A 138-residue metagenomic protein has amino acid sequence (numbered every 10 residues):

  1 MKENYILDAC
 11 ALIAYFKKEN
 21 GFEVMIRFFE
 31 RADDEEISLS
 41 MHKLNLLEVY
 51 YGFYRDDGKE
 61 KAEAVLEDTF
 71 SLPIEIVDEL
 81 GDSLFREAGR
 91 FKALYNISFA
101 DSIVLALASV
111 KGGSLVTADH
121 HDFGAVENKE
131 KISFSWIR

Functional and structural regions predicted by a protein language model:
M1-M41, Y54-E67: Short, well-structured N-terminal submotif of metal-dependent ribonuclease cores
M1-N4, I76, L105, S109-R138: Acidic, PIN/NYN-like endoribonuclease modules and their adjacent C-terminal/linker elements
A11-L12, N45-L46, S83-L84, I103-V104 (+1 more regions): Alpha-helix capping/helix-boundary segments
V24, E48-V49, E87, A125: Phosphate- and divalent-cation-binding pockets in alpha/beta enzyme and binding domains that engage nucleotide-derived
D34-E36, L72, K111: Structured helix-beta-strand junction loops
V49-F53, I74: Helix-loop "lid/cap" segments that line or gate small-molecule binding pockets
E75-A118: Active-site neighborhoods of divalent-metal-dependent phosphate/nucleic-acid chemistry enzymes
